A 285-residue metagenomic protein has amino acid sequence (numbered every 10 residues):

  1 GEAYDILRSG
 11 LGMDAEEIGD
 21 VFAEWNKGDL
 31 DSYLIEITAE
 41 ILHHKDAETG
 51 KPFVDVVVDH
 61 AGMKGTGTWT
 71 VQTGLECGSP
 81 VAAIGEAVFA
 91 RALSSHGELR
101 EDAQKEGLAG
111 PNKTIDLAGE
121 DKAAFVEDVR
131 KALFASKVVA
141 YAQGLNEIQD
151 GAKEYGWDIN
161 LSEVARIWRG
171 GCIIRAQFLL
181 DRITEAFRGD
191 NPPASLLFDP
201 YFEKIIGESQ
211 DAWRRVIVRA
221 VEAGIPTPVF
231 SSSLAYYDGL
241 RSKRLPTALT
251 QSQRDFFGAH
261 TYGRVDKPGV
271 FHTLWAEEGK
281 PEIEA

Functional and structural regions predicted by a protein language model:
G1-A285: NAD(P)-dependent dehydrogenase/reductase Rossmann-like domain
